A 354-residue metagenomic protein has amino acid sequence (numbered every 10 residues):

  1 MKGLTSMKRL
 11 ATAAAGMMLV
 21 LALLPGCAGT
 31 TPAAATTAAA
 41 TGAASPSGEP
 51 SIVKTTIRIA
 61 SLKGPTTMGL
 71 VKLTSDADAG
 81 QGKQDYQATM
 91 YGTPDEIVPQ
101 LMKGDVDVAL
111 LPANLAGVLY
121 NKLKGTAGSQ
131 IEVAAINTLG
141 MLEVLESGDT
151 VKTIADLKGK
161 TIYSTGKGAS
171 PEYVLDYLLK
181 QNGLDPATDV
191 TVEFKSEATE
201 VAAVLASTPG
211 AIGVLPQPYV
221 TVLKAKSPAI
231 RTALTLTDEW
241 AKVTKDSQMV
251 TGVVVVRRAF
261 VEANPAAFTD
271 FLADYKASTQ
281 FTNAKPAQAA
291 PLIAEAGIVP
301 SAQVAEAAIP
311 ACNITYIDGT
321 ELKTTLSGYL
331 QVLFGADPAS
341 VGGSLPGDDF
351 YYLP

Functional and structural regions predicted by a protein language model:
M1-T56: Short, low-complexity disordered leader/linker segments with a strong preference for bacterial N-terminal type II
A35-D185, E193, Q217, A233: Short, glycine-/small- and polar/acidic-enriched structural segments that line small-molecule recognition paths
I57-R58, M102-V106, K160-T165, V204-G210 (+3 more regions): Second-shell loop/turn segments in exported
K72-T74, M141-V151, Q248-A267, D318: A bilobed periplasmic-binding-protein/Venus flytrap-type ligand-binding module shared by bacterial periplasmic
D78-K83, T237-S247, I314-K323: Short, solvent-exposed loop/beta-turn-alpha elements that line the ligand-binding surface or hinge of extracytoplasmic
A113-L115, L123, T199-L292: Pocket-lining segment of extracytoplasmic ligand-binding domains
V261-A336: Secondary-structure end/capping motifs
S327-P354: Conserved C-terminal helix/tail region of periplasmic/extracytoplasmic solute-binding proteins
